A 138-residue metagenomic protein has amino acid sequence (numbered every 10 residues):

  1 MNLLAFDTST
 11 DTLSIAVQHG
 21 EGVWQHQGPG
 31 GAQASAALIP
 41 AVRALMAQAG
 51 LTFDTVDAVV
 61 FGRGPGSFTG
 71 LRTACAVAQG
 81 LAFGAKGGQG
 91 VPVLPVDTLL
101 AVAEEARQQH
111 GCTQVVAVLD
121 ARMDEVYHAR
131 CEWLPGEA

Functional and structural regions predicted by a protein language model:
N2-F6, L13-A138: Nucleotide and nucleotide-moiety/phosphate-recognizing core
